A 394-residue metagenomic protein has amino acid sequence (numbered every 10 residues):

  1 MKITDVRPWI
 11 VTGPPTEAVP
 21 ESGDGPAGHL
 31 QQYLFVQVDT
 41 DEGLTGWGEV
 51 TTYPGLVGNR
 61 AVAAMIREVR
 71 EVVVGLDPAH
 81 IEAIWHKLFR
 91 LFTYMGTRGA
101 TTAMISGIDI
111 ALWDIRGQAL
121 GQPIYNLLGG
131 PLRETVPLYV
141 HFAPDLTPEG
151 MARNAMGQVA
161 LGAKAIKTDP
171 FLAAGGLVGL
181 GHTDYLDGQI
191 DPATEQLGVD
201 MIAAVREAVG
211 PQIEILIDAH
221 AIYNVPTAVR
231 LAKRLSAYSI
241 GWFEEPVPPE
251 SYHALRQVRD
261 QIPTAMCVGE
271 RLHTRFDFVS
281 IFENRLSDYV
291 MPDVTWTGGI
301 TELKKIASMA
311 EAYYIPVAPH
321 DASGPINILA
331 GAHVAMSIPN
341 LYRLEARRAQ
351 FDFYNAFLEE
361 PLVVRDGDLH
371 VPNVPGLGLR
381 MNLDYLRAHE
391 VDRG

Functional and structural regions predicted by a protein language model:
M1-E42, W47, T51-P54, F351-N355: Structured beta-strand/loop patches that form or line metal/cofactor-binding pockets in enzymes
I3, G43, V69, I108 (+8 more regions): Conserved, mostly hydrophobic/aromatic
D39-L120: Metal- or metallocofactor-binding catalytic centers and their adjacent structured scaffolds across diverse enzyme
W47, H80, A119, E149 (+2 more regions): Ligand-binding pocket scaffold of soluble enzyme catalytic domains
V69, K233, S239-W242, P248-D368 (+1 more regions): Shared catalytic-loop signature of beta/alpha-barrel
A100, D109-V140, P144-D145, L161-K164: Glycine-rich, aromatic-flanked loop segments that form ligand/cofactor-binding clefts across common enzyme folds
T135-R256, Q261: Metal-dependent enolase-superfamily TIM-barrel catalytic cores that perform enediolate-based chemistry
L358-G394: C-terminal extensions of enzymes
